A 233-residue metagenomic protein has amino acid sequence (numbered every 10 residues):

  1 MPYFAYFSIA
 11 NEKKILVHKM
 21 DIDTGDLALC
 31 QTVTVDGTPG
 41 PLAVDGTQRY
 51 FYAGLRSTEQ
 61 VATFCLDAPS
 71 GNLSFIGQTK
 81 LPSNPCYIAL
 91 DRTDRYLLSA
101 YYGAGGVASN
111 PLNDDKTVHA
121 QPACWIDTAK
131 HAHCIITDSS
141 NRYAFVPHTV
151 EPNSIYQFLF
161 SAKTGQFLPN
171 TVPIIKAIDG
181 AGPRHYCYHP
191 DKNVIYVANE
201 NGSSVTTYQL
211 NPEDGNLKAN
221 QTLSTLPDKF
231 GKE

Functional and structural regions predicted by a protein language model:
A10, R56, Y102-A104, L112 (+4 more regions): Short loop/turn segments immediately following the C-termini of beta-strands
K13-I15, E59-A62, G105-A108, P152-I155 (+1 more regions): Structural signal for beta-propeller blades
H18-G25, F64-G71, N110-V118, F158-F167 (+1 more regions): Short loop/turn segments immediately following beta-strands, especially the blade-tip and inter-blade linker loops
A28-T34, S74-K80, Q121-I126, N170-A177 (+1 more regions): A short beta-strand motif characteristic of beta-propeller blades
L29-D94: Blade-loop segments of beta-propeller domains
D36-T47, L81-Y96, D127-R142, A177-K192 (+1 more regions): Beta-rich, blade/repeat-based domains predominating in secreted/periplasmic proteins but also intracellular
F145-T206: Loop-centered beta-sheet repeat module
